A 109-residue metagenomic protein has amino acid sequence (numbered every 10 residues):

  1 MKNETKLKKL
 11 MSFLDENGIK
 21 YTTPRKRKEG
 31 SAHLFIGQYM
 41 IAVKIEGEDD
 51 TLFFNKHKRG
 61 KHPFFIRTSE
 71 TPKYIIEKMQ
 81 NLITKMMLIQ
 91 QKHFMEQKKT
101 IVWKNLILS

Functional and structural regions predicted by a protein language model:
M1-S109: Nucleic-acid endo/exonuclease domains
